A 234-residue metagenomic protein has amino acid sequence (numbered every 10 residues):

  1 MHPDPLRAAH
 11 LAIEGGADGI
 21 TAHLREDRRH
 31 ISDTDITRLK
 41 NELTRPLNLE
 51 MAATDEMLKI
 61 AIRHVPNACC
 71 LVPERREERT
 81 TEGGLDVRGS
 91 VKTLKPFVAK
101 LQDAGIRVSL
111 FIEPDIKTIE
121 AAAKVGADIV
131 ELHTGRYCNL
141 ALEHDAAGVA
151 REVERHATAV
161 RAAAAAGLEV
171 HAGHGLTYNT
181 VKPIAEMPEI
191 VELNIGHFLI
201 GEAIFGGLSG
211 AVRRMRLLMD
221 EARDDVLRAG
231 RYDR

Functional and structural regions predicted by a protein language model:
M1-E50, I60-P66, R151: Conserved N-terminal beta1-alpha1 strand-loop-helix module at the mouth
M1-P5, P46-A53, T80-R88, Q102-P114 (+3 more regions): Active-site mouth loops of central-metabolism enzymes
A12, H23, A61, A122 (+3 more regions): Conserved, mostly hydrophobic/aromatic
I20-A22, L47-M51, C69-L71, V108-L110 (+3 more regions): Hydrophobic faces of well-ordered beta-strands that scaffold small-molecule active sites in alpha/beta enzyme cores
K40, G83, E143-V149, G201-R228: C-terminal helical cap(s) of enzyme catalytic domains, especially alpha/beta-barrels
D55-H64, D115-V125, A172, L176-I190: Catalytic cores of alpha/beta
C70-E78, I129-L142, P188-L208: Glycine-rich phosphate-binding active-site loops on the catalytic face of alpha/beta enzymes
R107-A162, A166: Histidine/lysine/aspartate-rich catalytic loop segments that bind and position anionic ligands
